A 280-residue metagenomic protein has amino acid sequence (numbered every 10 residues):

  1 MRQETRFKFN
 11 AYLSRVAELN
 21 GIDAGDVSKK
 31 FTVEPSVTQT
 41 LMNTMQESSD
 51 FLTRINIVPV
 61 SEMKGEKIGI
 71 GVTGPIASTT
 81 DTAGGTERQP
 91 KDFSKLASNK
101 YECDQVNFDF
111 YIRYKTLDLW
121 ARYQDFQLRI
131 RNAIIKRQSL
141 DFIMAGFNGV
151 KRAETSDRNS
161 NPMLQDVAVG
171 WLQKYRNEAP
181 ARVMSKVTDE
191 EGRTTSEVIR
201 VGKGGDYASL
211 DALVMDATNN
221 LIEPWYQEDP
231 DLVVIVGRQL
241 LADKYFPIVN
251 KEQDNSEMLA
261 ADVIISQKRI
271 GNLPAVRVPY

Functional and structural regions predicted by a protein language model:
M1-I22, K91-F93: Short, intrinsically disordered N-terminal pre-domain segments
Q3-F7, E18, T73-G85, L140 (+1 more regions): Signature of extracytoplasmic/envelope-associated structural regions
I22-V37, M144-S156, Q227-L232: Short glycine-rich, low-complexity/disordered patches
S28-Y111, L164-V167: Assembly/oligomerization interface modules of large self-assembling protein complexes
D50-S61, V169, Y175-M184, P279: Basic/polar low-complexity intrinsically disordered segments
D109, T116, L140, L240-A242: Short loop/turn segments at secondary-structure transitions that flank enzyme active sites
Y114-L213: Alpha-helical scaffold segments that mediate packing/assembly in large oligomeric complexes
E197-Y280: Extended oligomerization regions of viral-like shell subunits
